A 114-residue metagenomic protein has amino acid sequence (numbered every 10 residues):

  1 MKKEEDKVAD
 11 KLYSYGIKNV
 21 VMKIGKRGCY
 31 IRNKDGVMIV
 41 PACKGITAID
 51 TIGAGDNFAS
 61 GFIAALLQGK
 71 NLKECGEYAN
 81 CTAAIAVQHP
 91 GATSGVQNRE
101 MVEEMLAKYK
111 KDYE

Functional and structural regions predicted by a protein language model:
M1-V37: Conserved phosphate/ATP/ADP-binding segment of small-molecule kinases
K11, Y15, M22, C43-Y109: Conserved post-catalytic alpha-helical subdomain immediately downstream of the catalytic base and nucleotide-binding
V40: Positively charged, Gly/Ser-enriched RNA/tRNA-binding surfaces
K110-E114: NAD(P)-dependent Rossmann-like dehydrogenase/reductase catalytic/cofactor-binding core
